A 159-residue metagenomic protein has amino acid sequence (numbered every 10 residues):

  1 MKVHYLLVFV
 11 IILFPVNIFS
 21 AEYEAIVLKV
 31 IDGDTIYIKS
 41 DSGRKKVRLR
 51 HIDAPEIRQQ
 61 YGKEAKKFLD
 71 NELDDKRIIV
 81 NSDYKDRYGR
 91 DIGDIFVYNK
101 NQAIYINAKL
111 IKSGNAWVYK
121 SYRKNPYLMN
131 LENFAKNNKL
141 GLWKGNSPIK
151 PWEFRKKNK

Functional and structural regions predicted by a protein language model:
K2-F9, V16-K159: Small beta-barrel nucleic-acid-binding modules, primarily SNase/OB-fold domains and secondarily Tudor-like barrels
